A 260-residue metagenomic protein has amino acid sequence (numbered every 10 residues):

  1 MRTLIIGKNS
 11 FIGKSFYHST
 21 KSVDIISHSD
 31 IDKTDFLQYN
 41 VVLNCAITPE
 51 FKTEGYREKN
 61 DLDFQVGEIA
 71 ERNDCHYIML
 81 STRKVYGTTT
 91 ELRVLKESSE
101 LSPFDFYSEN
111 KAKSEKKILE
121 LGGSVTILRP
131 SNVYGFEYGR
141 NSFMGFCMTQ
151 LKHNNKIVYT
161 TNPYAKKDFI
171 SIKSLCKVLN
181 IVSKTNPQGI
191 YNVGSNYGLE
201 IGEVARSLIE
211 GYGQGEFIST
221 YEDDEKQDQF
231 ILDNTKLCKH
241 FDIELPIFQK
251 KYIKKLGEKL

Functional and structural regions predicted by a protein language model:
M1-K21: N-terminal Rossmann NAD(P)H-binding glycine-rich loop of SDR-like oxidoreductase domains
I6, C45-A46, Y77-R83, L128-P130: SDR active-site strand-loop-helix element
K14-F16, K52-E54, T88-E91, E137 (+1 more regions): Short glycine-/acidic-enriched loop or helix-start segments at secondary-structure transitions that form or flank
D30-R72, V85-G87: NAD(P)H-binding glycine-rich loop region in Rossmannoid oxidoreductase-like domains and their noncatalytic homologs
G67-F106: Conserved Rossmann-fold NAD(P)-dependent oxidoreductase catalytic core, especially the SDR/UDP-sugar
N110: Active-site helix of classical SDR
K116-K166, I172: NAD(P)-dependent short-chain dehydrogenase/reductase
N155, T160-P163, K167-L260: C-terminal substrate-binding subdomain of Rossmann-fold SDR/epimerase-dehydratase oxidoreductases
